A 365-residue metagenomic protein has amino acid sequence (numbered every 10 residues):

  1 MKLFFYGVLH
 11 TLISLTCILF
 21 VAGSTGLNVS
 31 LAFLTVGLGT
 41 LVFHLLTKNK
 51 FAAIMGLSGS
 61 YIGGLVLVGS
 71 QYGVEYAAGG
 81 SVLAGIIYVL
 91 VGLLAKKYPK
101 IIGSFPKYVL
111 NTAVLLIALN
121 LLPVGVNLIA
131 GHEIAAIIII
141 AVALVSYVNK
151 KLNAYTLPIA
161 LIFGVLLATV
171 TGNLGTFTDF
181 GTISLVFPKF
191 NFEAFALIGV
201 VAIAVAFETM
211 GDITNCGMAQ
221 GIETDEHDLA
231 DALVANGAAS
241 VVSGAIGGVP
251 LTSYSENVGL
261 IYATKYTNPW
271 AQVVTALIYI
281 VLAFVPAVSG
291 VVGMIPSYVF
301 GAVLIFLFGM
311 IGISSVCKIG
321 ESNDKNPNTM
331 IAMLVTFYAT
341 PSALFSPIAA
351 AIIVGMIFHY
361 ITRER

Functional and structural regions predicted by a protein language model:
M1-A32, L157-A230: Helix-loop-helix hairpins and the membrane-proximal interhelical loops of multi-pass alpha-helical transport proteins
M1-A53, S60-Q71: N-terminal signal-anchor module of multipass membrane proteins
F5-L12, F105-V109, A154, G199-F207 (+3 more regions): Hydrophobic alpha-helical transmembrane segments of multi-pass membrane proteins
L19-T25, I62-Q71, P123-V124, L128 (+4 more regions): Generic transmembrane alpha-helix signature in multi-pass membrane proteins, especially transporters/channels
S24-K50, V200-P269: Membrane-embedded helical hairpins/re-entrant loop segments and their flanking transmembrane helices within multi-pass
L27-A32, N49-I62, I102-L110, N153-P158 (+4 more regions): Short, non-helical or kinked segments that cap or interrupt transmembrane helices
L34-G39, G56-S70, L119, E256-L260 (+2 more regions): Hydrophobic alpha-helical segments within and immediately flanking transmembrane helices of multi-pass membrane proteins
S70-T176, A276, I280-R365: Membrane-embedded alpha-helical modules
